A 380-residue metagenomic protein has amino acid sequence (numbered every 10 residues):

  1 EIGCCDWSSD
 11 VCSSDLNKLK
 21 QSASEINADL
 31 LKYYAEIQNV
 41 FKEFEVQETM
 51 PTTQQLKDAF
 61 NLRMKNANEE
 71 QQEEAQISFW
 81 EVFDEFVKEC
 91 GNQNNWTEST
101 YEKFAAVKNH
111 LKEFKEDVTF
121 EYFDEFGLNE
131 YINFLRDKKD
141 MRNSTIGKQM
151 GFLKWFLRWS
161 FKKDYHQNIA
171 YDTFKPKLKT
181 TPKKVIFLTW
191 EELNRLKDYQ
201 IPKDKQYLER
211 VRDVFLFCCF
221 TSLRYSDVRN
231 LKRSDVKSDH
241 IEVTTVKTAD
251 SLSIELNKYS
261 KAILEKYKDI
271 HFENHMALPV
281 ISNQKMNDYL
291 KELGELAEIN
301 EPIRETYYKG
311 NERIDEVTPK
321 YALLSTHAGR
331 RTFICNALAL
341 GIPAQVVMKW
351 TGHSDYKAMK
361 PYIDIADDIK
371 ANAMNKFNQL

Functional and structural regions predicted by a protein language model:
I2-V11: Single conserved hydrophobic/aromatic residue that forms the stacking wall/gate of nucleotide- or nucleobase-binding
S14-N17, V87-E98, K108-K184, D198-K203: N-terminal core-binding DNA-recognition domain of tyrosine recombinases/integrases
Q21-E25, K32, E36-Q47, I77-V107 (+1 more regions): Short, aromatic/basic-rich helix-turn unit that serves as a nucleic-acid recognition element
N143, G147, H166-Y225, S282-K285 (+1 more regions): Basic, Lys/Arg- and aromatic-enriched nucleic-acid-binding interface segment
F187, T245-A249, N283-M286, T351-K376: Catalytic-site neighborhood detector that most strongly recognizes the C-terminal catalytic loop/helix of tyrosine
K203-K205, H271-M276, K291-K349: Short, basic (Lys/Arg/His-rich) helix/loop patches that form interaction surfaces in the mid-to-C-terminal regions
T221, N230-K266: Conserved tyrosine-mediated DNA breakage-rejoining catalytic core shared by Y-recombinases
S234-H240, L323, L340-P361: Short, polar N-cap/turn motifs at the start of nucleic acid-interacting alpha helices
